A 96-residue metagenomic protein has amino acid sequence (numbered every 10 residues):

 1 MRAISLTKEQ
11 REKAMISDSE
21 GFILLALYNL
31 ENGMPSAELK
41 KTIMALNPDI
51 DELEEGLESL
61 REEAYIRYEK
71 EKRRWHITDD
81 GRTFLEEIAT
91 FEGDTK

Functional and structural regions predicted by a protein language model:
M1-A26, L30: Short alpha-helical segments that sit at the start of domains
G21, S36-A37, E54: Short amphipathic alpha-helical segments
Y28, M44-A45: A generic structural signal for short
G33-M44: Short acidic, hydrophobic short linear motifs in intrinsically disordered regions
L46-E62: Short amphipathic alpha-helical interaction segments
R61-K72: A short, conserved structural fragment
R73-T78: Minor-groove-contacting beta-hairpin "wing" of winged helix-turn-helix DNA-binding domains
R82-K96: Short, amphipathic alpha-helical interaction segments positioned at domain boundaries
